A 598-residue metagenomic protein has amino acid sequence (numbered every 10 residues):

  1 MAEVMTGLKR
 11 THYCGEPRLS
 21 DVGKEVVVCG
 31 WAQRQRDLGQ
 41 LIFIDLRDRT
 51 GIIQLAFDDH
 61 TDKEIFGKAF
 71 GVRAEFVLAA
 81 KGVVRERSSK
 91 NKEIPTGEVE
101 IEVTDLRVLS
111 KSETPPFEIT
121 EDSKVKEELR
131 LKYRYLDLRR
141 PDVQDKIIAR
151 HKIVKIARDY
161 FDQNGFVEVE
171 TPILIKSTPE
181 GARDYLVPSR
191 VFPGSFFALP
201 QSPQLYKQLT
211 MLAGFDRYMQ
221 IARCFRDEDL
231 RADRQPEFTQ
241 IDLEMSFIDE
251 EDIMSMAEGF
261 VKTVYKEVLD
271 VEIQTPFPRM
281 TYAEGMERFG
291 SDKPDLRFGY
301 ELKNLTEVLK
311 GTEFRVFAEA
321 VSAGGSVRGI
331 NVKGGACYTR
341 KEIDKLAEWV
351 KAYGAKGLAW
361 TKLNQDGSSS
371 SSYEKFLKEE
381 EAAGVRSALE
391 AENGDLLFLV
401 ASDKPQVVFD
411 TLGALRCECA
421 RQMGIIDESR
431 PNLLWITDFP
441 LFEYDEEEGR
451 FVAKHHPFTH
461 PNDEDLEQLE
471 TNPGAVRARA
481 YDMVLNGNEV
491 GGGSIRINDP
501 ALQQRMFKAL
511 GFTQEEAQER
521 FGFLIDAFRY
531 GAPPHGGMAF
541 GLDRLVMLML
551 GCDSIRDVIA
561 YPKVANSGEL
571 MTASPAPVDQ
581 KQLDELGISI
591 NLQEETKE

Functional and structural regions predicted by a protein language model:
M1-E598: Class II aminoacyl-tRNA synthetase catalytic cores and aaRS-like
